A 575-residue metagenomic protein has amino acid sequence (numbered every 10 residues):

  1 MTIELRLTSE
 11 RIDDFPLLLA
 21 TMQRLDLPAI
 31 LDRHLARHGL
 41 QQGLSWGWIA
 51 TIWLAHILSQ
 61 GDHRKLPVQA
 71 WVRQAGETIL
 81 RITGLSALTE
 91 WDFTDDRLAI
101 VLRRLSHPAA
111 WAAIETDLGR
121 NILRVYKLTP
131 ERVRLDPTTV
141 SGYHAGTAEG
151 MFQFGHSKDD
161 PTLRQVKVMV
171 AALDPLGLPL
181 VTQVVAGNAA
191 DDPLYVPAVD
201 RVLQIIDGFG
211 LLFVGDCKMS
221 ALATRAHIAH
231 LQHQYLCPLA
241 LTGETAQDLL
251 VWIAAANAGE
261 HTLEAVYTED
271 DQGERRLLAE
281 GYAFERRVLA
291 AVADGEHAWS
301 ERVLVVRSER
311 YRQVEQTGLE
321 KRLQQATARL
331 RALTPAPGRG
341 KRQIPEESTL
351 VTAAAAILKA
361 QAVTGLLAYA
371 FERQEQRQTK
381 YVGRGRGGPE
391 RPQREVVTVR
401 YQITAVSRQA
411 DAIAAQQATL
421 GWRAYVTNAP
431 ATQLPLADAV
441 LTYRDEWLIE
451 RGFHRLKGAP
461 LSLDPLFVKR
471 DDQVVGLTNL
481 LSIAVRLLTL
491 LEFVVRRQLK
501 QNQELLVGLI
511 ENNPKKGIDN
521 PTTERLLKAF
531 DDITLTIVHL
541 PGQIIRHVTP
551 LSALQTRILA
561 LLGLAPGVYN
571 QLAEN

Functional and structural regions predicted by a protein language model:
M1-A20, L25, A29-N575: Anion-binding and metal-coordination hotspots
